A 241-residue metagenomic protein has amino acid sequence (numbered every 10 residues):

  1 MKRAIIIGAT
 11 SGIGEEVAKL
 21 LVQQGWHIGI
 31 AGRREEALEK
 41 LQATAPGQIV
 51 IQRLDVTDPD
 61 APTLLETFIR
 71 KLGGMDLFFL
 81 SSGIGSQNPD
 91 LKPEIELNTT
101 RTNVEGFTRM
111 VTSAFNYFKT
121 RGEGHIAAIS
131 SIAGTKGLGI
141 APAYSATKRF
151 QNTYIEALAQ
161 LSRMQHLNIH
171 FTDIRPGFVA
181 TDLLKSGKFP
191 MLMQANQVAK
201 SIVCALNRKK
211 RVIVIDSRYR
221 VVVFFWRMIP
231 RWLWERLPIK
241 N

Functional and structural regions predicted by a protein language model:
T10-S11: Conserved glycine-rich cofactor-binding loop
A45-D60: Rossmann-fold cofactor-recognition segment
S81-Q87: Conserved NAD(P)H cofactor-binding loop of Rossmann-fold oxidoreductase domains
N88-R101: Short alpha-helical oligomerization interface
V111, T147: Active-site helix of classical SDR
S131: Residue(s) in the substrate-gating loop at a strand-loop-helix junction that position the organic substrate next
D173, K185-V223: C-terminal helical subdomain
